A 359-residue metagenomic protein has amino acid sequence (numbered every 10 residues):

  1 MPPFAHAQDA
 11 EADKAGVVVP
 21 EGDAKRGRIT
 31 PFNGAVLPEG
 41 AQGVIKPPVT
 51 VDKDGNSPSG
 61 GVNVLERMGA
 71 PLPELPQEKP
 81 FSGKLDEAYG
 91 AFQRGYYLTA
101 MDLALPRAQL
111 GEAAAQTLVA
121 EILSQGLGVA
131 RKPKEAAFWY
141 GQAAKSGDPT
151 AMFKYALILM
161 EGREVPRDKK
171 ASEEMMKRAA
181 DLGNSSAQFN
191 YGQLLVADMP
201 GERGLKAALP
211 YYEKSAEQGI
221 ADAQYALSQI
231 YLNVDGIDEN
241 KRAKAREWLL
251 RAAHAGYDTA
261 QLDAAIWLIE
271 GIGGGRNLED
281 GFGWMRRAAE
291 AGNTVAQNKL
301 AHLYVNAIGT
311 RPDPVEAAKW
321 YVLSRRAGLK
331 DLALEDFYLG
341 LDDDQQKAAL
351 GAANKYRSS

Functional and structural regions predicted by a protein language model:
M1-H6: C-terminal segment of classical bacterial N-terminal signal peptides
A7-R94, P106: Compositionally biased, proline/threonine/alanine/serine-rich low-complexity intrinsically disordered stretches
S59-G60, L72, R325-S359: Terminal, low-structured helical/coil segments at or just beyond the last alpha-helical repeat
Q77-P80, K84, G95-Y96, Q109-Q116 (+17 more regions): Short helix-capping/linker turns of helical repeat alpha-solenoids
K84-A91, L118-Q125, A156-E161, N190-A197 (+4 more regions): Hydrophobic face of amphipathic alpha-helices that form TPR/SEL1-like repeat modules and related alpha-solenoid
R94-T99, A130-W139, P166-M175, G201-Y211 (+3 more regions): Structural signature of tandem alpha-helical TPR/SEL1-like repeats, specifically the intra-repeat loop/turn
